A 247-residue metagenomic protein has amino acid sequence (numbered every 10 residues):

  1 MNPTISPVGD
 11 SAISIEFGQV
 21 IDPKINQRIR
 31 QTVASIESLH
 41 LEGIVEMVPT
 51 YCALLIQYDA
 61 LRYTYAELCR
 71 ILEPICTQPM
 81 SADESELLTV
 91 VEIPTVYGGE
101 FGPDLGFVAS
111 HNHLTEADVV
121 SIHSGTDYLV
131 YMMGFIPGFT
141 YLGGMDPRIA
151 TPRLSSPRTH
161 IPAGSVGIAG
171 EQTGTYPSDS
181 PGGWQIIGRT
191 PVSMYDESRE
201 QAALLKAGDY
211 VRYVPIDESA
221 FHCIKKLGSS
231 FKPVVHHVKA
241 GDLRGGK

Functional and structural regions predicted by a protein language model:
M1-K247: Glycine-rich active-site loops that engage anionic ligands at enzyme catalytic sites
